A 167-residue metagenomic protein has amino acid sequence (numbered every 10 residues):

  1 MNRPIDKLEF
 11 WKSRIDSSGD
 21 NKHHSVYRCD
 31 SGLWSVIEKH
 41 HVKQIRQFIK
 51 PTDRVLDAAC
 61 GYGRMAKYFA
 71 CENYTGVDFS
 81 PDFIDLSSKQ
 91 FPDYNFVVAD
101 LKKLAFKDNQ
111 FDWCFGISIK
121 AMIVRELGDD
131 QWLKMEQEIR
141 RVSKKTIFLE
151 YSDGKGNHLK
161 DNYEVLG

Functional and structural regions predicted by a protein language model:
M1-K103, E126-K134, T146-G167: Class I (Rossmann-like) S-adenosyl-L-methionine-dependent methyltransferase catalytic domain, capturing the SAM-binding
L104-N109: Short amphipathic alpha-helix with an adjacent loop that forms part of the alpha/beta core around
D112: Acidic donor-binding loop of glycosyltransferase active sites
F115: A conserved beta-strand element that flanks and buttresses the S-adenosyl-L-methionine
S118-M122: Short catalytic micro-motifs in class I SAM-dependent methyltransferases
E138-I139: Class I S-adenosylmethionine-dependent transferase superfamily signal
